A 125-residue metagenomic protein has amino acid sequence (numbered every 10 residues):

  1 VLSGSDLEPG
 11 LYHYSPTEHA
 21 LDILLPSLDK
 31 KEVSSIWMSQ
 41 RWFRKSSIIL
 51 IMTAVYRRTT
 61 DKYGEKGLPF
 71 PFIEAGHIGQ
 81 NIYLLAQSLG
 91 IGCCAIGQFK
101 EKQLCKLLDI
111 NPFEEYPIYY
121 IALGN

Functional and structural regions predicted by a protein language model:
V1-N125: Acidic, surface-exposed loops and disordered segments
